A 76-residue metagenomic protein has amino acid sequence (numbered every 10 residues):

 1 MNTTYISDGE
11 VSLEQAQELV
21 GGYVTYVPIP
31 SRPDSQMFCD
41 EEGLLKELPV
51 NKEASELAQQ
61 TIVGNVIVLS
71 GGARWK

Functional and structural regions predicted by a protein language model:
M1-K76: Short beta-rich binding modules
